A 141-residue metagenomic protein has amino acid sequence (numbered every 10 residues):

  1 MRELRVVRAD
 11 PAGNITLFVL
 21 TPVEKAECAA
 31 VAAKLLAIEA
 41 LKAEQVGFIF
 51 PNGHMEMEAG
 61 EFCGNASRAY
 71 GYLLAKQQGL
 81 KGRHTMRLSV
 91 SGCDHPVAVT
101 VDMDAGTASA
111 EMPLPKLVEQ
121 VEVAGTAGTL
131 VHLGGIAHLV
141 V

Functional and structural regions predicted by a protein language model:
M1-T107, P113-P115, H132, H138-V141: A glycine-rich beta-to-alpha transition motif near the start of alpha/beta enzyme domains, typified by
K116-Q120: Short, charged/polar, Gly/Pro-enriched secondary-structure boundary elements
A124-T126: Short "repeat-start/strand-capping" segments in structured domains, especially the N-termini of parallel beta-helix
T129: Phosphate-bearing ligand-interacting subdomains that bind or position ATP/ADP/UDP/GDP/NAD(P) or nucleotide-linked
